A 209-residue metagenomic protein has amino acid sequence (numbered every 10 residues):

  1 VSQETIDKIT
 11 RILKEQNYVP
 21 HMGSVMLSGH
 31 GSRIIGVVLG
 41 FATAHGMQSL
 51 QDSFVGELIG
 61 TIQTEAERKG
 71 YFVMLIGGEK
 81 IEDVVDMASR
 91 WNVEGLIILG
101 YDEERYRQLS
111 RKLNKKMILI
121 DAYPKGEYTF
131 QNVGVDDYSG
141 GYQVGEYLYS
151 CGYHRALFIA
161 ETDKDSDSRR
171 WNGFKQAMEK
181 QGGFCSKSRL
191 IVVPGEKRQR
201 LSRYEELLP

Functional and structural regions predicted by a protein language model:
V1-R33: N-terminal helix-turn-helix DNA-binding module of bacterial transcription factors
V19, Y71-F72, K116, H154 (+1 more regions): Residue-level detector of anion-binding/catalytic polar loops
H30-E146, Y204-P209: Alpha-helical recognition/docking segments in bacterial nutrient-uptake and carbohydrate-utilization systems
G77, A160, R189-V192: Residue-level recognition of beta-strand->loop/alpha-helix junctions
N92-V93, G152, S186: Short loop/turn motifs at secondary-structure junctions
L96, Y101-R105, S168-P209: Hydrophobic alpha-helical
Y142-Q181: An alpha-beta-alpha
